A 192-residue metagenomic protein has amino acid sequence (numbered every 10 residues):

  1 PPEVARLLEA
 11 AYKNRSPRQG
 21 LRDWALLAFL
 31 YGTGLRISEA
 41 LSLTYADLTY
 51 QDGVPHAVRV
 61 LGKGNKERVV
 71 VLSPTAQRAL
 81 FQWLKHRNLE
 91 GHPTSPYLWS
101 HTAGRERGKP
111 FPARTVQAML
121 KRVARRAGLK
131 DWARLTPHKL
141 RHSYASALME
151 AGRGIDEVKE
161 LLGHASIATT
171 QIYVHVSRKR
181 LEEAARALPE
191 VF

Functional and structural regions predicted by a protein language model:
P1-F192: Conserved catalytic core of the tyrosine transesterase superfamily
